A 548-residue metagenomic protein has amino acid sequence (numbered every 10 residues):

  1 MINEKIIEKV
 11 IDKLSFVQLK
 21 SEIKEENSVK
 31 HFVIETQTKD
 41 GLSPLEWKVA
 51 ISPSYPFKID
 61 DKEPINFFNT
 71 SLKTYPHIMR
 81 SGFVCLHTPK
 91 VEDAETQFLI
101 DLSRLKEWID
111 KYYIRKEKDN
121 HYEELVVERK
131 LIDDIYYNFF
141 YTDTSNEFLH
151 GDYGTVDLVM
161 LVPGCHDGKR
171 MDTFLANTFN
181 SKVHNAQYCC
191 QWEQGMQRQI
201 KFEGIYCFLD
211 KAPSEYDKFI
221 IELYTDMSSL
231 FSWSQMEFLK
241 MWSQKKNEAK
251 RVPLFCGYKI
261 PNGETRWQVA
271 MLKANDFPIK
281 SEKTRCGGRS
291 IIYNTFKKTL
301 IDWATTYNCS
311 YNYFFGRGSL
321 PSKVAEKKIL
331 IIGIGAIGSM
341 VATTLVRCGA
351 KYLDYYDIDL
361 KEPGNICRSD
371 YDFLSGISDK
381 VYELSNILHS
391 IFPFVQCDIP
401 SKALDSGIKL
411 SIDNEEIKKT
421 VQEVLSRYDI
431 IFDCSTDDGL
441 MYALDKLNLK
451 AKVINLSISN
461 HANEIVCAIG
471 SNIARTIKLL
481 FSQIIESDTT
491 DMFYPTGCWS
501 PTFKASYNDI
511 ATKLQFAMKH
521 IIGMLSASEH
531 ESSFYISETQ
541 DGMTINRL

Functional and structural regions predicted by a protein language model:
L19-P89, D93-L99: Compact alpha/beta protein-protein interaction domains typified by the UBC
E63-V159: Domain-scale recognition of soluble eukaryotic interaction modules
E128, D134-K283, E423-I430, C434-L548: Glycine-rich phosphate/adenylate-binding loop
K273-I329: N-terminal charged helix/coil linker that caps or initiates catalytic domains
L320-L360: Glycine-rich adenosine-cofactor-binding loop
I332, Y356-I358, P400-K402, D433-C434 (+1 more regions): Generic beta-strand/beta-sheet core signal
L360-P400: Glycine-rich phosphate-binding loop and adjoining beta1-alpha1-beta2 segment of Rossmann-like nucleotide-binding folds
S385-R427, S435-D438: A structured beta-alpha segment of the ubiquitous adenosine-cofactor-binding alpha/beta core
